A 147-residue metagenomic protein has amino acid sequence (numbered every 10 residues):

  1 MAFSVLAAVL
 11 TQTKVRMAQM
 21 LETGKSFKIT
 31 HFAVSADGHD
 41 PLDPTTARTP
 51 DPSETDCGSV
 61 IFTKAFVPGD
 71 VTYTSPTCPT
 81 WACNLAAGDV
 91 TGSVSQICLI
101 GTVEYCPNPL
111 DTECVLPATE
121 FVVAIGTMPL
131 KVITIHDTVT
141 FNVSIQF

Functional and structural regions predicted by a protein language model:
M1-S95, T102-F147: Small cysteine-rich, disulfide-bonded extracellular modules of the LU/uPAR three-finger superfamily and closely related
